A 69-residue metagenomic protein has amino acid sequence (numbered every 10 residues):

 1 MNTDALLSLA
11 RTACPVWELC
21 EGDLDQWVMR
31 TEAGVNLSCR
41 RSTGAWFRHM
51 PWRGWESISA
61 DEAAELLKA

Functional and structural regions predicted by a protein language model:
M1-V28: Negatively charged, low-complexity tracts enriched in Asp/Glu with abundant Ser/Thr
T3-A13, W52-A69: Mixed-charge, Lys/Arg-enriched low-complexity segments
C20-I58: Acidic, low-complexity, intrinsically disordered interaction modules
